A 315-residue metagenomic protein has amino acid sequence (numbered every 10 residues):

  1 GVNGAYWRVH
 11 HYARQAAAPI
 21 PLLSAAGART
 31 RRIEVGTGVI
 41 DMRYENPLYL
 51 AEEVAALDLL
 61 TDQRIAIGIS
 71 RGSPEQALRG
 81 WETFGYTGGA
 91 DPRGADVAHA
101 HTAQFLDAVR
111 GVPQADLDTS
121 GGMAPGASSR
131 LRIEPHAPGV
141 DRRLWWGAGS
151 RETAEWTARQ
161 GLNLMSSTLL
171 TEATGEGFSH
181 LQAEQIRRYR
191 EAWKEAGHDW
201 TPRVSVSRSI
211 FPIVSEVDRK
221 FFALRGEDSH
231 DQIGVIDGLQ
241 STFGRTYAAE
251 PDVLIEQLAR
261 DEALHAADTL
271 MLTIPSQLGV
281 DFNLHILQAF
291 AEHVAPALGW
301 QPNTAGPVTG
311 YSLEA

Functional and structural regions predicted by a protein language model:
G1, A66, A173-H180, R187-A315: C-terminal amphipathic alpha-helical "assembly" element that mediates oligomerization/partner interfaces or acts as
G1-V35, V308-E314: N-terminal beta1-alpha1-beta2 module of alpha/beta enzyme domains
A5-W7, V35-G38, I65-I69, R143-G147 (+3 more regions): Hydrophobic faces of well-ordered beta-strands that scaffold small-molecule active sites in alpha/beta enzyme cores
V9, A26, L57, F105 (+4 more regions): Conserved, mostly hydrophobic/aromatic
R29-R32, T61, A158-M165, A266: Glycine-enriched alpha-helix->loop->beta-strand junction motifs that scaffold or abut catalytic
Y44-A115, L170-E172: Flexible, glycine-rich active-site loops centered on histidine and acidic residues that chelate a metal or position
R93-P138, R143-W145: Extended catalytic-interface subdomain
E152-A154, A158-A173: A conserved active-site cap/scaffold subdomain adjacent to cofactor or substrate pockets
